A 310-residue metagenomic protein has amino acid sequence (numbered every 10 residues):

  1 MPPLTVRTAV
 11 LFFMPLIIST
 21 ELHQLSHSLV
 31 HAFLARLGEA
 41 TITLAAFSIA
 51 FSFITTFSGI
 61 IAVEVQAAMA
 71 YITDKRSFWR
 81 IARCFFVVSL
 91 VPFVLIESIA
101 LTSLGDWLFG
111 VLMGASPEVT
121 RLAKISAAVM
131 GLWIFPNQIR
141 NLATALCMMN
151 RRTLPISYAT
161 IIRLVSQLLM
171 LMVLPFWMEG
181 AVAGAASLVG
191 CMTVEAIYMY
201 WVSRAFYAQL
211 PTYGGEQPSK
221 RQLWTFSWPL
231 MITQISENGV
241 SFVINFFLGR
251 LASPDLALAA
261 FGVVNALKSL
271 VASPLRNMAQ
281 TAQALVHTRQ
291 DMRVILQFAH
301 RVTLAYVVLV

Functional and structural regions predicted by a protein language model:
M1-M14, R121-L122, A181-L188, Y198-N238: Interhelical loop/hinge segments that connect adjacent transmembrane helices in multipass membrane
F12-T20, T55, V129-M130, I156 (+6 more regions): Residue-level signature of transmembrane alpha-helical cores of multipass secondary-active transporters and flippases
Q24-A45, G110-P117, P175-M178, I235-A266 (+1 more regions): Helix-terminus/linker motif at the lipid-water interface of multi-pass membrane proteins
L44-I96, R140-M148, G262-V310: Small-residue-rich hydrophobic transmembrane alpha-helices
V94-K124, V308-V310: Short membrane-interface helical motifs at transmembrane helix boundaries in multi-pass membrane transporters
S116-R140: Alpha-helical transmembrane segments of multi-pass membrane proteins
S126, Y158-V173, W177-A208: Hydrophobic alpha-helical transmembrane segments
I134-I161: Cytoplasmic helix-loop-helix junction between adjacent transmembrane helices in 12-TM secondary transporters
